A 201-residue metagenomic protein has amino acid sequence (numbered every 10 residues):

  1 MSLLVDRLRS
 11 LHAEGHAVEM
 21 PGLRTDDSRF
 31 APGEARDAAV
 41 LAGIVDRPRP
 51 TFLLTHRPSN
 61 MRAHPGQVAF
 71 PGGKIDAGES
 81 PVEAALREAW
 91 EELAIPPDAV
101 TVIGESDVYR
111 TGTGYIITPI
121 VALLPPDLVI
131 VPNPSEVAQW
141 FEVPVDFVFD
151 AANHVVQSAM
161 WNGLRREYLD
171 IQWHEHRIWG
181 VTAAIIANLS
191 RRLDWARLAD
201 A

Functional and structural regions predicted by a protein language model:
M1-A69, K74-L128, V137, S158-A201: N-terminal leader/linker segments that precede catalytic domains of diphosphate-processing enzymes
I130-F141, V145-F147: Acidic, glycine-rich loop-and-strand cores that form catalytic or ligand-binding grooves in diverse globular domains
P134, A152, S190: Short, flexible helix/strand-to-coil boundary loops that buttress conserved ligand/catalytic motifs in alpha/beta
F147-S158: Short acidic, Gly/Pro-enriched loop/turn segments at secondary-structure junctions
